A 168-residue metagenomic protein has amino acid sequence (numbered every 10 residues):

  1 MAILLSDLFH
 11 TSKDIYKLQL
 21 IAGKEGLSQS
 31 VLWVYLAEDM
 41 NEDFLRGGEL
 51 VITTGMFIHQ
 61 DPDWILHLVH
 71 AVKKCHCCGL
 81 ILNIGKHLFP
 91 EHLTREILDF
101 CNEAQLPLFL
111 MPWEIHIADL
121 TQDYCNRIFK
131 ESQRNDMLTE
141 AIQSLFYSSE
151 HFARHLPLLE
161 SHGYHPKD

Functional and structural regions predicted by a protein language model:
M1-D168: Alpha-helical/coil-rich non-catalytic "connector" segments in signaling and regulatory proteins
